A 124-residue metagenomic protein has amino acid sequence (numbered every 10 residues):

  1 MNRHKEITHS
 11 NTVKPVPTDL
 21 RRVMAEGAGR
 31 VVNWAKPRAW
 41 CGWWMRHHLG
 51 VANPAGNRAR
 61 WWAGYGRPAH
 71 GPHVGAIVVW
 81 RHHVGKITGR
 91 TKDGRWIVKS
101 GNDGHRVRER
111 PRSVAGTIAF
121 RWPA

Functional and structural regions predicted by a protein language model:
N2, W40-C41, R46, A76 (+1 more regions): Residue-level signal for functionally critical sites in structured catalytic/ligand-binding pockets
R3-V32, T88-A124: Aromatic- and glycine-rich peptidoglycan recognition patches
R21-V74: Catalytic cysteine-centered active-site loop
N53-P111: ...with weaker cross-activation on analogous glycine-rich loops/strands in unrelated enzymes
